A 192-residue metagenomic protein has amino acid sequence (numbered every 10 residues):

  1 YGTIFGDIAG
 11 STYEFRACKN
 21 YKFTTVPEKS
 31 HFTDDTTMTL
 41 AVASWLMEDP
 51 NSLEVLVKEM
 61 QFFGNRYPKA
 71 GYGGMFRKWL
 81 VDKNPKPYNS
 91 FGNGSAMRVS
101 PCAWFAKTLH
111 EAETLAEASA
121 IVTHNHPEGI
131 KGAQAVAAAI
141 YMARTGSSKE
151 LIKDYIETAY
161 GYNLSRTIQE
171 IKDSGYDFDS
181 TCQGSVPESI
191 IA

Functional and structural regions predicted by a protein language model:
Y1-A192: Structured, active/binding-site neighborhoods that engage oxygen-rich ligands
